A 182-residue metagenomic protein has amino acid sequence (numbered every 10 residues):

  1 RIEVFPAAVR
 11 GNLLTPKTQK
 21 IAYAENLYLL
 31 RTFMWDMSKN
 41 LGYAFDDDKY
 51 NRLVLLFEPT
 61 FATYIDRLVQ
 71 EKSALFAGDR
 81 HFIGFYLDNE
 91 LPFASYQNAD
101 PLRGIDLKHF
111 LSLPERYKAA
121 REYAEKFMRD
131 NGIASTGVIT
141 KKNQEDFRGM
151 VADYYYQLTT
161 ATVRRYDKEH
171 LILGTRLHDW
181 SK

Functional and structural regions predicted by a protein language model:
I2-A77, D153-L171: Aromatic-lined substrate-binding rim segments of carbohydrate-active enzymes
D79-S181: Polysaccharide-binding and catalytic clefts of secreted carbohydrate-active enzymes
